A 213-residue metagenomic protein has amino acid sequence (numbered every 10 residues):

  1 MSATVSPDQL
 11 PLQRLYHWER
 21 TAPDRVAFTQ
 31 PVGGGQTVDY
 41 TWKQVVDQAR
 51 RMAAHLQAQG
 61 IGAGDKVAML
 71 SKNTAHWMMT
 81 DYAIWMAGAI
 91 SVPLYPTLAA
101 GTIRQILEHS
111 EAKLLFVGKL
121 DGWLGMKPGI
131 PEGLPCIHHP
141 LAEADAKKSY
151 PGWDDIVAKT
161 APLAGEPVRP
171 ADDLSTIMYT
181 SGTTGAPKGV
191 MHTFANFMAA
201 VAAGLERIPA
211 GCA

Functional and structural regions predicted by a protein language model:
S6-F28, D47: A short N-terminal helical cap/helix-turn-helix that marks the beginning of AMP-binding/adenylate-forming
P23-V26, T160-Y179, A186, P209-A213: Conserved pre-ATP/AMP-binding loop-to-beta segment of ANL
D24, F28-Y82, A99-R104, D154 (+1 more regions): Conserved AMP-binding/adenylate-forming core of the ANL superfamily
G34, D121-A171: ANL superfamily adenylate-forming
D39-K43, S175-A202: Conserved AMP-binding A3 loop
V46-R51, A171, V190-G211: Conserved structural elements of the adenylate-forming
Y82-I90, E108-H109: Short hydrophobic alpha-helices that are characteristic scaffold elements of the AMP-binding
P96-P128, K159, A200-A213: Conserved ATP-dependent adenylate/AMP-binding module captured primarily in the ANL superfamily
